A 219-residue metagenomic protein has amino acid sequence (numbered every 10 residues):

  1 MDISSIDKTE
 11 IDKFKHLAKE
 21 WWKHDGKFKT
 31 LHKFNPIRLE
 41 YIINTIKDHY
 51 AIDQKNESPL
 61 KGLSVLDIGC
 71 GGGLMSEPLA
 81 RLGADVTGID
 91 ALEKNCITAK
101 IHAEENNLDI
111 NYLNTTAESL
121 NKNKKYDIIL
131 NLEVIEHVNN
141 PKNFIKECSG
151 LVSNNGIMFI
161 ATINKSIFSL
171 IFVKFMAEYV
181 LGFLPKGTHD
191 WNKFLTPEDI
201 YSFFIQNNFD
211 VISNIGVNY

Functional and structural regions predicted by a protein language model:
M1-F28, H32: N-terminal, positively charged/glycine-rich alpha-helical extensions of SAM-dependent methyltransferases
K33-K61: Conserved alpha-helix/loop element of class I SAM-dependent methyltransferases that forms part of the SAM/SAH-binding
I46, Y50, H102-A103, F204: Conserved hydrophobic residues forming the short capping helix/wall of the S-adenosyl-L-methionine
I52-L170, P197: Conserved SAM-binding loop
T162, G182-D199: Acceptor-substrate binding/catalytic loop of class I
L170-Y179: Short, flexible, mixed-charge acidic loops at enzyme active sites
F209-Y219: Conserved S-adenosyl-L-methionine
